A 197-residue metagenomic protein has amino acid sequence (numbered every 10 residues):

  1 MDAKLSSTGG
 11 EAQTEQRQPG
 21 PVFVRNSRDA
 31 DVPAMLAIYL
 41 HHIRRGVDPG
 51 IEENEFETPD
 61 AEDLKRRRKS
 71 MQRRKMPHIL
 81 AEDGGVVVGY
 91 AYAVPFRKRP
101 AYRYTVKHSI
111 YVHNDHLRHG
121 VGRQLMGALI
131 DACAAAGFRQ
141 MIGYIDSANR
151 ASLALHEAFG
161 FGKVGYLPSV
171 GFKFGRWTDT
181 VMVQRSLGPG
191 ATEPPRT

Functional and structural regions predicted by a protein language model:
M1-Q18, V164, R185-L187: Acyl-donor-binding surface of acyltransferase catalytic domains
K4-S7, F56-D115, M126-G127, S186-L187: Acetyl-CoA-dependent GNAT
V22, V86-Y90, T178: Glycine-rich phosphate/pyrophosphate-binding loop shared by adenosine-nucleotide-utilizing enzymes
F23-A37: A short beta-loop-alpha structural element at the N-terminal edge of CoA-dependent acyl/N-acetyltransferase catalytic
L36-R67: Conserved GNAT-fold acetyl-CoA-binding loop/helix
Y92-P95, I142-I145, E157, G162-D179 (+1 more regions): Conserved catalytic-core motifs of GNAT/GCN5-like acyltransferases
R118-A132, R150, A154-A158: Conserved acetyl-CoA-binding loop-helix of GNAT-fold acetyltransferases
C133-I145: Conserved GNAT acetyl-CoA-binding A-motif
